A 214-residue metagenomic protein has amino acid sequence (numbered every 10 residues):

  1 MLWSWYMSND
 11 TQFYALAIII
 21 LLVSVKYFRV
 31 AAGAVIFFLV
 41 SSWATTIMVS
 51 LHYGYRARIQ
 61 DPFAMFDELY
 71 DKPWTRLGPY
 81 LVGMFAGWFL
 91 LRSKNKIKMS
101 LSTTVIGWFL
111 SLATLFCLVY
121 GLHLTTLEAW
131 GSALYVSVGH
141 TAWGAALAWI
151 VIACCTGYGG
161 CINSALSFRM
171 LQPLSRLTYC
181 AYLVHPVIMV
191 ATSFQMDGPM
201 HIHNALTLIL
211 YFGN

Functional and structural regions predicted by a protein language model:
M1-W5, I19-G144: Aromatic-enriched alpha-helical transmembrane segments of multi-pass intramembrane proteins
Y6-A15, A34-F38, R176-V184, Y211-N214: Transmembrane alpha-helical segments and their boundary/interface "anchor" motifs in multi-pass integral membrane
R76, Y80, M84-A86, I106-N214: Alpha-helical transmembrane segments of multi-pass integral membrane proteins
